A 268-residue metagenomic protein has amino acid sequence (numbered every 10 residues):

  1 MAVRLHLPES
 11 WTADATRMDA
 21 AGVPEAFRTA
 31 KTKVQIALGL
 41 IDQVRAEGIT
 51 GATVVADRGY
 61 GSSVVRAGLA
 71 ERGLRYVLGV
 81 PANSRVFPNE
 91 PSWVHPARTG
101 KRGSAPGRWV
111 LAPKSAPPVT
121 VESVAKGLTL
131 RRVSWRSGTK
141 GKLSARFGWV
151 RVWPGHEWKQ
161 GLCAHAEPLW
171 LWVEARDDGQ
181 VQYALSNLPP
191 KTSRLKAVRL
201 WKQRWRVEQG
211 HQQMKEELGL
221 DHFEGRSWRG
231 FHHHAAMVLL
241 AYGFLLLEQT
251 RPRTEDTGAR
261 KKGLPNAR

Functional and structural regions predicted by a protein language model:
M1-G22, A26, R75-R206: An anionic, glycine-rich sequence signature occurring as long contiguous blocks
K31-A52: Short, basic/hydrophobic alpha-helical segments
A46, V64-R75: Short, surface-exposed basic-aromatic patches at helix termini and helix-loop junctions that form
T53-G61, Y76, A184, W205-M214 (+1 more regions): Short, conserved catalytic/metal-binding motifs centered on acidic residues
S62-L69, V86-S92: A short acidic (Asp/Glu
S186, S193-W201, E216-H233, P252: Short, solvent-exposed helix-loop connector elements
M237, A241-L245: Short, amphipathic alpha-helical segments that act as regulatory/interfacial helices in nucleotide-processing proteins
F244-R268: Conserved nucleotidyltransferase catalytic core and NTase-mimicking acidic/glycine-rich helix/loop elements in nucleic
